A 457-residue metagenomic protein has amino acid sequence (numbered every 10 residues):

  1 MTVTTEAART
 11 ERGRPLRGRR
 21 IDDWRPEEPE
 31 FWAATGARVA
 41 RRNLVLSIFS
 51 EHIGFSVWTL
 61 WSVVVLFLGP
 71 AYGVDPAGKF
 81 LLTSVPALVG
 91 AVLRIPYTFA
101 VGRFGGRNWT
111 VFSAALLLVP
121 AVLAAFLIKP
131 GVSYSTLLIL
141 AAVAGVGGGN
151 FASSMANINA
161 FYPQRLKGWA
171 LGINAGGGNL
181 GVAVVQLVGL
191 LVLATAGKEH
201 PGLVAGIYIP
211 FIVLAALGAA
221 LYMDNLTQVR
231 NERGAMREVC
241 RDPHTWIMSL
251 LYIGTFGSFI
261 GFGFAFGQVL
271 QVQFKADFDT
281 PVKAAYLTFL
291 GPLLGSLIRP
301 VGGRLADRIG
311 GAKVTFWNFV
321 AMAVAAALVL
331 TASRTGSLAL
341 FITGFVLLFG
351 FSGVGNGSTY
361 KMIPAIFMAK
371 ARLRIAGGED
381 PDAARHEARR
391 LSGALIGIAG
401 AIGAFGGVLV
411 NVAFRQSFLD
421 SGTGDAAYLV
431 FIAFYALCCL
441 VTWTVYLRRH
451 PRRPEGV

Functional and structural regions predicted by a protein language model:
G13, G18, I209-V229, V441-V445: C-terminal membrane-cytosol helix-exit motif in multi-pass small-molecule transporters
W61-L66, D242-S296, N356, Y360-K361 (+1 more regions): Extracytoplasmic gate region of multi-pass secondary transporters
V92-Y134: Conserved MFS/SLC helix-loop-helix module at the cytosolic interface between two early adjacent transmembrane helices
A115-P130, V320-G336: C-terminal ends and interior cores of transmembrane alpha-helices in multi-pass membrane transporters/permeases
Y134-G149, A339-N356: Hydrophobic core of transmembrane alpha-helices in multi-pass small-molecule transporters, especially MFS/SLC-type
L138-G177: Cytoplasmic helix-loop-helix junction between adjacent transmembrane helices in 12-TM secondary transporters
G168-G189, I396-V410: Glycine-rich segments within core transmembrane alpha-helices of 12-TM secondary carriers
N174-D224: Helix-loop-helix hairpin linking two adjacent transmembrane segments in secondary transporters
